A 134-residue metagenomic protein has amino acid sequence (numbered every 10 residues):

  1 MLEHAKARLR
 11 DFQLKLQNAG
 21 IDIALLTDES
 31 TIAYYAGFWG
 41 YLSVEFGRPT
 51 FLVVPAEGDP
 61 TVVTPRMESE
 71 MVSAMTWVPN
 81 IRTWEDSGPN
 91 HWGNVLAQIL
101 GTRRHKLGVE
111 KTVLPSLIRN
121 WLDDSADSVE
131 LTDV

Functional and structural regions predicted by a protein language model:
M1-V134: A composition/biophysics-driven feature that prefers long, compositionally simple stretches
